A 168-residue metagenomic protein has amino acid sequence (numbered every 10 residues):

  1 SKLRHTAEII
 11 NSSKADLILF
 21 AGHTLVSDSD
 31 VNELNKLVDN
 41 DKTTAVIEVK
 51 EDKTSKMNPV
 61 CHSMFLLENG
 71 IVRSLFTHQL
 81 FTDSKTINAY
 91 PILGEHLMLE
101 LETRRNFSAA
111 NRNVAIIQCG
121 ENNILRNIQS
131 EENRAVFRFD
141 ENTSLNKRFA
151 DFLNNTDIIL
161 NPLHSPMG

Functional and structural regions predicted by a protein language model:
S1-A21, Y90-G168: Active-site beta-loop-alpha substructure in enzyme catalytic cores, prototypically the cysteine-centered nucleophile
F20-R126: Catalytic-core segment of enzymes that process non-peptidic bonds
